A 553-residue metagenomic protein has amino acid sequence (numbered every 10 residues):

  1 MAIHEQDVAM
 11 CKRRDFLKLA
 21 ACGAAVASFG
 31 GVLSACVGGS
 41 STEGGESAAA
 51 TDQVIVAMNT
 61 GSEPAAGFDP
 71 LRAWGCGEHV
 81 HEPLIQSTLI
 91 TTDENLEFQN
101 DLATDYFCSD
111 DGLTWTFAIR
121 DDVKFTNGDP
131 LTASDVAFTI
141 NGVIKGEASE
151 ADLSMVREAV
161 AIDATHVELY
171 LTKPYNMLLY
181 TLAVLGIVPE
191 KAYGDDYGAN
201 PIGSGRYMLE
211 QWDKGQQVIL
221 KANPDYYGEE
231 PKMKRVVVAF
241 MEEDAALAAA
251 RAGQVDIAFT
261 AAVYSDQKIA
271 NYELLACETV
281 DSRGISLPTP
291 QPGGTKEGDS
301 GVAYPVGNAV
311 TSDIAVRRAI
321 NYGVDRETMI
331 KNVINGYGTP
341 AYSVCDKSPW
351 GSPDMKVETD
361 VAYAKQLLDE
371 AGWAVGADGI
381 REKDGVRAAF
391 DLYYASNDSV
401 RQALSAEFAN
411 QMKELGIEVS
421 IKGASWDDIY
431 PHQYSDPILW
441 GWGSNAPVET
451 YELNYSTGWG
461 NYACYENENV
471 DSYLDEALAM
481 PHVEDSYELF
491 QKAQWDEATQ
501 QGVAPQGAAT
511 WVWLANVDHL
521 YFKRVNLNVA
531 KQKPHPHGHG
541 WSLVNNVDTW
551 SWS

Functional and structural regions predicted by a protein language model:
M1-Q53, K145, V361, K365 (+3 more regions): Short, low-complexity disordered leader/linker segments with a strong preference for bacterial N-terminal type II
A2-I3, C11, A21-L33, D213 (+4 more regions): Detector for C-terminal structural segments
I55, T132-T139, A164-H166, G205-R206 (+5 more regions): Alpha-helical secondary-structure segments
A57-D110, I202: N-terminal lobe/hinge region of extracytoplasmic solute-binding protein
T104-E147, E168, A249, A309-S312: Aromatic- and charge-enriched surface segment that lines or borders ligand/interaction sites
A151-A192, Q211: Surface-exposed binding/hinge segments that line and control ligand-binding clefts or catalytic entry sites
P224-K268, T279, E418-S420: Ligand-site clamp/hinge motif
A374-S444, H519: Ligand/substrate-recognition segments at binding pockets and active sites
